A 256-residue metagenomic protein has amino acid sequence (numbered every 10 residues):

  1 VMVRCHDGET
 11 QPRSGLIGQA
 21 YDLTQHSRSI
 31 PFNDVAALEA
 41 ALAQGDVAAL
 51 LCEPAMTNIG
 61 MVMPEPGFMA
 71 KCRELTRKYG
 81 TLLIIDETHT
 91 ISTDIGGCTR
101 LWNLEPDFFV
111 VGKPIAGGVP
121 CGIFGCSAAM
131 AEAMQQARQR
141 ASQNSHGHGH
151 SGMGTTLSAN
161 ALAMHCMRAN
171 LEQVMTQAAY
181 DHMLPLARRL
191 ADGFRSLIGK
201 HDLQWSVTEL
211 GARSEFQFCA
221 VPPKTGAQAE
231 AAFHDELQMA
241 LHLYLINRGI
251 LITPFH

Functional and structural regions predicted by a protein language model:
V1-H256: Conserved N-terminal phosphate-binding loop of PLP-dependent enzymes in the Aspartate aminotransferase
